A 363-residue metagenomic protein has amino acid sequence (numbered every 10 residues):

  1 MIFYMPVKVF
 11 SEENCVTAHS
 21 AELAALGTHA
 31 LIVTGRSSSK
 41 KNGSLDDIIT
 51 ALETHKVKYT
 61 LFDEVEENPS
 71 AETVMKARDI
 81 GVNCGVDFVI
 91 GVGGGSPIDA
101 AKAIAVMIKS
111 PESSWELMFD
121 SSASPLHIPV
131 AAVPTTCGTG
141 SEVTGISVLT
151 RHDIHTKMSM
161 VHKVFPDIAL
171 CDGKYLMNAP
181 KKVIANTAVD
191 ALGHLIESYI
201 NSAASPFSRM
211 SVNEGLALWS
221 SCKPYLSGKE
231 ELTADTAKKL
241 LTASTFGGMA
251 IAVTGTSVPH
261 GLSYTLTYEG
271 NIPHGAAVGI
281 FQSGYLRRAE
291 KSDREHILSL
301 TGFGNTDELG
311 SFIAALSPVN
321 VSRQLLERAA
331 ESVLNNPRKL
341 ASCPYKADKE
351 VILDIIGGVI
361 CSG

Functional and structural regions predicted by a protein language model:
M1-F88: ATP/NTP phosphate-donor binding region
V16-H19, K40-S44, A71, S96-A101 (+2 more regions): Short glycine/serine/threonine-rich phosphate/pyrophosphate-binding segments that cradle anionic phosphate groups
E72-K174: Glycine/threonine-rich beta-strand-loop-alpha-helix active-site module that forms ligand/phosphate-binding
G138, G248-P273: Glycine-rich phosphate/pyrophosphate-binding beta-alpha loops
I146-T254, P344: Carboxylate- and glycine-rich phosphate/diphosphate-binding segment that chelates Mg2+/Mn2+
T265-N320: Active-site pocket-lining segment
L298, G302-G363: C-terminal charged capping/lid subdomain of soluble metabolic enzymes
